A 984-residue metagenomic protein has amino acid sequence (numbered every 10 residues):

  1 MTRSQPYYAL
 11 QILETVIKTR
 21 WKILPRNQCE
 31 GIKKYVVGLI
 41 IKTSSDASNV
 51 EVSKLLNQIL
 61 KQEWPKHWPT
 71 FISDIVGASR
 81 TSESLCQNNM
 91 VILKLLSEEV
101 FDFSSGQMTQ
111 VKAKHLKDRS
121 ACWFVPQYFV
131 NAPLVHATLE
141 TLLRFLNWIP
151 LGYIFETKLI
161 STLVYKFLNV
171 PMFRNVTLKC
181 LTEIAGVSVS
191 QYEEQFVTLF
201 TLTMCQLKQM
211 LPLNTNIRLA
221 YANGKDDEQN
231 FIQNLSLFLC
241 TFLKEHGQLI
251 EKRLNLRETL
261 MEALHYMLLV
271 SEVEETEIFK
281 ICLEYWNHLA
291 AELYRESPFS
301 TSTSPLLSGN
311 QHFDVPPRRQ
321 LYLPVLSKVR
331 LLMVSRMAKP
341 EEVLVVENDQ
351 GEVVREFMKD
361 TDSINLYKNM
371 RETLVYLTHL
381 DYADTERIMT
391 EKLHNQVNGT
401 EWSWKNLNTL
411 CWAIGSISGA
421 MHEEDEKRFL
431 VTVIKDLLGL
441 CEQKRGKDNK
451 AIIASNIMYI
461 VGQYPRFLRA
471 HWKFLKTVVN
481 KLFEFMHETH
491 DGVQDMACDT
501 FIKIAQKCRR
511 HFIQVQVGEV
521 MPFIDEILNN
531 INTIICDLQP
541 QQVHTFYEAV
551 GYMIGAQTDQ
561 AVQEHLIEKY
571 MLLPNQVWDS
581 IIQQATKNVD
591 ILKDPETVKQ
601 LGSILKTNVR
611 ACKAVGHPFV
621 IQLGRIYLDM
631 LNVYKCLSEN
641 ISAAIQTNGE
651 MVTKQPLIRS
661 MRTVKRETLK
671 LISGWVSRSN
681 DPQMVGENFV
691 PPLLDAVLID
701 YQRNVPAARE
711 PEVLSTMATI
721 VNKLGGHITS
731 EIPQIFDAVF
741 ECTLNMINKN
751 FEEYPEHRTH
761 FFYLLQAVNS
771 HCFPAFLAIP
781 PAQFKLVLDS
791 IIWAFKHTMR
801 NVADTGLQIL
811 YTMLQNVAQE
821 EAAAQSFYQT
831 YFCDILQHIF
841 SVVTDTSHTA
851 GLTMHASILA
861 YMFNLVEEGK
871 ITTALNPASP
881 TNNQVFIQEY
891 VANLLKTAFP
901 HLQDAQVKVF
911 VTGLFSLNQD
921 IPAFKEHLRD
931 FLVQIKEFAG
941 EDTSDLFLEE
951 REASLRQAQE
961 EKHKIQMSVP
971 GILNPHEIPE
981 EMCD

Functional and structural regions predicted by a protein language model:
M1-D984: Karyopherin-beta/Importin-beta family HEAT-repeat alpha-solenoid scaffold
